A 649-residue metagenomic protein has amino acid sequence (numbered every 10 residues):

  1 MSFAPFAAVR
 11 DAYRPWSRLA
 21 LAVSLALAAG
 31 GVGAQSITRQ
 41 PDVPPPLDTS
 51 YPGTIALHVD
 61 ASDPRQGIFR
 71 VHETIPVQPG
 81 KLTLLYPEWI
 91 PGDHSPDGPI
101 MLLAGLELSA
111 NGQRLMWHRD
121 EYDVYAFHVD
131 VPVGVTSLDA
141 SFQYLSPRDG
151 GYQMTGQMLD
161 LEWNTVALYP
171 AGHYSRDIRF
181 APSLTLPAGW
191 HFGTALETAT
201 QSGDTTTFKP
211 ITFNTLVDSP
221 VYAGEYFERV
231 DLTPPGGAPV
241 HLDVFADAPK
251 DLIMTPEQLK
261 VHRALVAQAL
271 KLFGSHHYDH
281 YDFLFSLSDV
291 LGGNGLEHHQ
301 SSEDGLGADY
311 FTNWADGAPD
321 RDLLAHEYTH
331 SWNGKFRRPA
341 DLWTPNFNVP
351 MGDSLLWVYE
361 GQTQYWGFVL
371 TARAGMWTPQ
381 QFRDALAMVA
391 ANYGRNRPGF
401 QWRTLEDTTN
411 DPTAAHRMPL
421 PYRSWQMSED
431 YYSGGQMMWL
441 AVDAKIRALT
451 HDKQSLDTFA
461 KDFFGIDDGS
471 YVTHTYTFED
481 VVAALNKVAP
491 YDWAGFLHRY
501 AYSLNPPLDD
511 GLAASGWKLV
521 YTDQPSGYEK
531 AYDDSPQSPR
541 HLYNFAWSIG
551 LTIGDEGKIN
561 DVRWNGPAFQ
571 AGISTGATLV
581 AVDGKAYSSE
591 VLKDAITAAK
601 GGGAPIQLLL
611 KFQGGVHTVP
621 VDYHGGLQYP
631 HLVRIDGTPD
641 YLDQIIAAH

Functional and structural regions predicted by a protein language model:
Q35-P64: N-terminal, polar/Ser/Thr-rich
A61-S62, Q66, G92-G156, G172: A surface-exposed beta-strand-loop module
V71-V77, Y86-E88, Y125-Q157, F180-A188 (+3 more regions): Short, hydrophobic/aromatic-enriched beta-strand segments in well-ordered soluble domains
E73, D231-L356, Q362, W366: Juxtacatalytic substrate-recognition/specificity segment
G98-G105, V166, D177-G193, E197 (+6 more regions): Zn2+-dependent metallopeptidase catalytic core
S141-F227: Extended, low-hydrophobicity, Ser/Thr/Pro/Gly-biased non-transmembrane segments
G367-F368, W377-H649: C-terminal recognition in membrane/secretory proteostasis and scaffolding
